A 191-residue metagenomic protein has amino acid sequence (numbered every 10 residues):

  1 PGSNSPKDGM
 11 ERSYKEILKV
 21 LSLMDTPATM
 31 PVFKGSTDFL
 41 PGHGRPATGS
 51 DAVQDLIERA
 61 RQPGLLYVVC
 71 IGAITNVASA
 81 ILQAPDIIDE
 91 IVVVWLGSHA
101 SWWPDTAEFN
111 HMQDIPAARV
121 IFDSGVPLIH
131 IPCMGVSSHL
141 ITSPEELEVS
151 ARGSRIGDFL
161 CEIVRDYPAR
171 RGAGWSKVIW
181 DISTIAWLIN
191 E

Functional and structural regions predicted by a protein language model:
P1-E191: N-terminal acidic, glycine/proline-rich low-complexity segments
